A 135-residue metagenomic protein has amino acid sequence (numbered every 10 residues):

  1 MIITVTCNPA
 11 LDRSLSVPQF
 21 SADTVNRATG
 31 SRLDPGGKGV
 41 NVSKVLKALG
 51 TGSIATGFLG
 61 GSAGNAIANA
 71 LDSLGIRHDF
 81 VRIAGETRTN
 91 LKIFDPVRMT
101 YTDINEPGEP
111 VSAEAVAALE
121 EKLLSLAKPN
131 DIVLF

Functional and structural regions predicted by a protein language model:
M1-T56, N65-A66: Glycine-rich phosphate/adenosyl-contacting loop at the front of the ribokinase-like
T24, A48-F135: Conserved N-terminal subdomain of the carbohydrate kinase-like
